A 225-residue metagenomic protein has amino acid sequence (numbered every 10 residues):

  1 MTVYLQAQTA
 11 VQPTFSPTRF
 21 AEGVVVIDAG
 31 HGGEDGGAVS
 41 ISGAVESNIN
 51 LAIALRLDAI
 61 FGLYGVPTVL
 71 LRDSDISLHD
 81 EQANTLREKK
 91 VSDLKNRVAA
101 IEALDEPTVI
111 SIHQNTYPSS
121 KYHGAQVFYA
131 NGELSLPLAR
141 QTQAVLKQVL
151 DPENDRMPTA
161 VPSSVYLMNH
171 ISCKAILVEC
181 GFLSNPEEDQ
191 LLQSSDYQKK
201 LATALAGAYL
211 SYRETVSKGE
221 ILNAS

Functional and structural regions predicted by a protein language model:
M1-S225: Catalytic-site microenvironment of enzymes that process N-acetyl-hexosamine-containing cell-wall polysaccharides
